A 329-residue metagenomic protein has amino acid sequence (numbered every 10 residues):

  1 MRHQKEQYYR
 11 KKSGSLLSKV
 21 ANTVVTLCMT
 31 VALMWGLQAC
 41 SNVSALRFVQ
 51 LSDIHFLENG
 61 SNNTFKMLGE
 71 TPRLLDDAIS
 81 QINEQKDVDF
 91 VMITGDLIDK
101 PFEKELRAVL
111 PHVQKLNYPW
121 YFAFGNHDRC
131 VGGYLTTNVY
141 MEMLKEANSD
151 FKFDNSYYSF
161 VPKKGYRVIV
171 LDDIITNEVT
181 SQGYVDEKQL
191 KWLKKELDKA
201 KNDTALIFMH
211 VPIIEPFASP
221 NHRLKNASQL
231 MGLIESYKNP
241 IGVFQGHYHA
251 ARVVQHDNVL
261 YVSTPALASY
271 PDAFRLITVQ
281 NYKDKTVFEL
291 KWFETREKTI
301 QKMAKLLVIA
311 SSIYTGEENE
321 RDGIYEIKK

Functional and structural regions predicted by a protein language model:
T26-G36: Bacterial N-terminal signal peptides
C40-R107: N-terminal active-site segment of His-dependent metallophosphoesterases
S44-Q50, F56-N59, K86-D89, P119-Y121 (+1 more regions): Metal-dependent phosphoester/phosphodiester hydrolase catalytic core
Q50-L74, C130-F151, T176-V185, E215-F217 (+1 more regions): Acidic/histidine-rich helix-loop elements that form or flank divalent-metal/phosphate-binding sites at the catalytic
Q50-S52, V91-G95, W120-N126, L206-M209 (+2 more regions): Active-site neighborhood of phospho(di)ester-bond hydrolases with catalytic His/Asp-centered motifs
L57-G60, D99-F102, N126-G133, T176-T180 (+3 more regions): Active-site environment of divalent metal-dependent phosphoester hydrolases
R107-W192, Q229, Q255-S263, D272-T278 (+3 more regions): Extended active-site neighborhood of metal-dependent phosphoesterases/phosphodiesterases
S219-F288: Conserved beta-sheet core of the metallophosphoesterase superfamily
